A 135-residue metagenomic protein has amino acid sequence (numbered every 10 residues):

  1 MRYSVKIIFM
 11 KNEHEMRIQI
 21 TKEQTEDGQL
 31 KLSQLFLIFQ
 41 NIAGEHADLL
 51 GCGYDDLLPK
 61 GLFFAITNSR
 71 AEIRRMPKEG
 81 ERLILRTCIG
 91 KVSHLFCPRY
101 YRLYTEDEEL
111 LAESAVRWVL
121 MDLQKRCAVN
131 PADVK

Functional and structural regions predicted by a protein language model:
V5-I66, E109, E113, D122-K135: Hot-dog-fold acyl-thioester-processing enzymes
H14-M16, S69, L85, R99 (+1 more regions): Hydrophobic residues positioned within well-ordered beta-strands of beta-sheet architectures
R70-E106: Hydrophobic beta-sheet segments that form the core/acyl-binding groove of ACP/CoA-dependent acyl-chain-processing
W118-L120: A short acidic/small-residue loop/turn micro-motif
